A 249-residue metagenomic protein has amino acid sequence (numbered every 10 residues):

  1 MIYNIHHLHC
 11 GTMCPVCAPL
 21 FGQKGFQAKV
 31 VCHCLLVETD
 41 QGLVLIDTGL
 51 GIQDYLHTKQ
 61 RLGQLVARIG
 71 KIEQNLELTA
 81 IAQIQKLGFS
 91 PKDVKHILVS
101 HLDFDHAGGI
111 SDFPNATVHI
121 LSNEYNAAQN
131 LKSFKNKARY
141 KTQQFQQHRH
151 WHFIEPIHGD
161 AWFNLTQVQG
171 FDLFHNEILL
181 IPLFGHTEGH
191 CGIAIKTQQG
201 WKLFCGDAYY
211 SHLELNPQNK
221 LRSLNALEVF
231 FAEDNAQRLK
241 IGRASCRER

Functional and structural regions predicted by a protein language model:
M1-K71: Zn-dependent metallo-beta-lactamase
H7, F21, C34-E38, P156-Q198: Core dinuclear metal-dependent hydrolase active-site scaffold
C10, T48-G51, L102, E124 (+2 more regions): Active-site metal-binding loops of divalent metal-dependent hydrolases
G42-V44, H96, G200-F204: Structural motif
I52, A67-A82, Q198-R249: Cap/insert and terminal regions of metallo-dependent hydrolase folds
K59-I120: Active-site metal-binding motif and surrounding structural segment of the metallo-beta-lactamase
I72-F89, D93, N123-P182, F230-R243: Metallo-beta-lactamase
L102-A107, T187-C191, Y210-L213: Active-site environment of divalent metal-dependent phosphoester hydrolases
